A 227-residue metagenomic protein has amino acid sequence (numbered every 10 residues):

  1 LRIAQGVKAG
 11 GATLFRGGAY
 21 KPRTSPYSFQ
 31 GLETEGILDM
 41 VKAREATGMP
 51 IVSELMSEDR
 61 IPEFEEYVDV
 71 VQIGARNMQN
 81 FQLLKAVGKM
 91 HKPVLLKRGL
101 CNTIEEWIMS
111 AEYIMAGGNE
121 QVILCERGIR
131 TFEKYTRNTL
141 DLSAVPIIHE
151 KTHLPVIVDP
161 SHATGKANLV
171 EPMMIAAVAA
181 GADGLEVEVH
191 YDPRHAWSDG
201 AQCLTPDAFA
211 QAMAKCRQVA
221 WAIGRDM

Functional and structural regions predicted by a protein language model:
L1-Q5, L32-L38, A167-I175: Glycine-rich anion/phosphate-binding loops
R2-G18: Catalytic domains of carbohydrate-active enzymes, especially glycoside hydrolases
V7, M40-R44, E63-F64, V87 (+3 more regions): Generic structural signal for hydrophobic
R16, Q30-L32, G48-D59, D69-F81 (+3 more regions): Catalytic beta/alpha-barrel core
R16-E35, H190-C203: Glycine-rich, proline-tolerant flexible connector loops at the mouths of alpha/beta enzymes
F29-S53, A86-P93, L142-I157, Q202-D226: Alpha-helix-loop-beta-strand connector modules within alpha/beta enzyme cores
M90-V189: Catalytic alpha/beta core domains of metabolic enzymes, predominantly
G165-K166, V170-M227: C-terminal alpha-helical cap/extension of soluble enzyme domains
